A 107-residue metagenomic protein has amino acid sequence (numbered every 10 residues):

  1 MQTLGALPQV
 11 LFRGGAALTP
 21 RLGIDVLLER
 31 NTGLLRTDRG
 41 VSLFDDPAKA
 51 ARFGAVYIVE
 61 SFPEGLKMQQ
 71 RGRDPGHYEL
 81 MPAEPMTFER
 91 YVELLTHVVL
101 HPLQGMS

Functional and structural regions predicted by a protein language model:
M1-S107: NAD-dependent ADP-ribosyltransferases
